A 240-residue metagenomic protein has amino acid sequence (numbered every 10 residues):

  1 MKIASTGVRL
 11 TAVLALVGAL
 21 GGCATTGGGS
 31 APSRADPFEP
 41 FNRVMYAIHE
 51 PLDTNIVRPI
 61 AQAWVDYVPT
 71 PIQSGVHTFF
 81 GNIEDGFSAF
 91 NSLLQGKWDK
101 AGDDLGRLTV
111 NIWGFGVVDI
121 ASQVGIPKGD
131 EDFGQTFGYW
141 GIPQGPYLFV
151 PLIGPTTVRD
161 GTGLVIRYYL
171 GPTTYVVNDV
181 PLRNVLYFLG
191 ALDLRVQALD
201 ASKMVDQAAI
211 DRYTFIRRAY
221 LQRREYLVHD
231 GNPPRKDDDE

Functional and structural regions predicted by a protein language model:
M1-A12: Bacterial N-terminal signal peptides that target proteins for export
V17-L20: Bacterial Sec-type N-terminal signal peptides, specifically the leucine/valine-rich hydrophobic h-region
S30-I56: Post-signal peptide N-terminal segment of mature Sec-exported envelope proteins
N55, I60-P71, G134: Membrane interface segments of multi-pass transport proteins and intramembrane proteases
Q73, H77-F79: Beta-rich strand-turn-strand
N82-V158: Mid-length scaffold segments of soluble, non-membrane domains
Q135, W140-E240: A structured, mid-to-C-terminal "fold-capping" secondary-structure block
